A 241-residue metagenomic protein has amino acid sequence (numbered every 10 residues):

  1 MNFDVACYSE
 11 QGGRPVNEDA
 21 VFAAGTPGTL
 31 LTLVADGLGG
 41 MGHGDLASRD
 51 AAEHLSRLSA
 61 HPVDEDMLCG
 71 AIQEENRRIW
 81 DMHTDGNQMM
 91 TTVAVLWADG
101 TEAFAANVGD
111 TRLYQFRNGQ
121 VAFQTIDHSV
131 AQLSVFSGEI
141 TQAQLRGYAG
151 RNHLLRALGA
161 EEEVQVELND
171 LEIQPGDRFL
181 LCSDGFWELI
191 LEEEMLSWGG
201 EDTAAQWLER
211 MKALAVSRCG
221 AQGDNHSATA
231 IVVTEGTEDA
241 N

Functional and structural regions predicted by a protein language model:
M1-N241: PP2C/PPM-type serine/threonine phosphatase catalytic domain
